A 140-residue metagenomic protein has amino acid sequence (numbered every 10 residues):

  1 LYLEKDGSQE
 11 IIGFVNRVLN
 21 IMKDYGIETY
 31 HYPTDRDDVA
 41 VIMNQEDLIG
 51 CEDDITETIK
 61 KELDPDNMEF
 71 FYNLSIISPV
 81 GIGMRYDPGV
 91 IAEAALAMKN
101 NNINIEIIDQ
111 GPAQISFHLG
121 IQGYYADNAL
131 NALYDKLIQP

Functional and structural regions predicted by a protein language model:
L1-P140: A conserved regulatory-domain signal marking ACT and ACT-like small-molecule sensing domains and adjacent regulatory
